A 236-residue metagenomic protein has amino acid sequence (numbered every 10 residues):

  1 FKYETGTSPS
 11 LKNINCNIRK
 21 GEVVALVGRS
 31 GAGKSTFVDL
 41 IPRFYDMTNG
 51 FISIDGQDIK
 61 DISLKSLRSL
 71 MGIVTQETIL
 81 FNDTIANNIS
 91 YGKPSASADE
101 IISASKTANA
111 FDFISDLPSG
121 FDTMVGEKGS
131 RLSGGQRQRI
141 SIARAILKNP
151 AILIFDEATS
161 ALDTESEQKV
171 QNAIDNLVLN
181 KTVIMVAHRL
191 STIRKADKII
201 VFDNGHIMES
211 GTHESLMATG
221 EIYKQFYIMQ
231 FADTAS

Functional and structural regions predicted by a protein language model:
F1-S236: ABC-type nucleotide-binding domain
